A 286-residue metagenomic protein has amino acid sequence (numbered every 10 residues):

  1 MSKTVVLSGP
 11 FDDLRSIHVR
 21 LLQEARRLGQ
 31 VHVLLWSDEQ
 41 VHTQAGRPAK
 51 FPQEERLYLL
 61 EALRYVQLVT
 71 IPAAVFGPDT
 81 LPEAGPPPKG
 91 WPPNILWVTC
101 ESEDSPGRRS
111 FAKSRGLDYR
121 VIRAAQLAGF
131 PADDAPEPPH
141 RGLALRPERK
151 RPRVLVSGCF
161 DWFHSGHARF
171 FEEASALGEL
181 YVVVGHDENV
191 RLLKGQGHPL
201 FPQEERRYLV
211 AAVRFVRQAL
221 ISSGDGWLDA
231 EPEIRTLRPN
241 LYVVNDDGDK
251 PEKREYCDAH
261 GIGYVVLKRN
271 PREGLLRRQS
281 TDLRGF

Functional and structural regions predicted by a protein language model:
M1-F286: Nucleotidyltransferase catalytic core that binds NTPs
